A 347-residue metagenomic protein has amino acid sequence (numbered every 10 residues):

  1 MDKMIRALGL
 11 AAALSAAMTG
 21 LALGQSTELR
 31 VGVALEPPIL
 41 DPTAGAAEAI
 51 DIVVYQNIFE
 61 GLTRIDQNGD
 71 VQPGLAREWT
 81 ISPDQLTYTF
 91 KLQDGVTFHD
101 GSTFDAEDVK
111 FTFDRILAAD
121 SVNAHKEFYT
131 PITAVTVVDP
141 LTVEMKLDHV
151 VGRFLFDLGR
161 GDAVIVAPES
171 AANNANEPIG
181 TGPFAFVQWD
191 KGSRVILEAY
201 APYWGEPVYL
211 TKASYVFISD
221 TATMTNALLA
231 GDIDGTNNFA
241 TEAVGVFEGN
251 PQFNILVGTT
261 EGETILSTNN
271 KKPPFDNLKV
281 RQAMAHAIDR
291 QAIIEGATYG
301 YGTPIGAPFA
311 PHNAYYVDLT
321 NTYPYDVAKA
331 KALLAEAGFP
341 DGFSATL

Functional and structural regions predicted by a protein language model:
T19-G24: Sec/Tat signal peptide C-region and signal peptidase I cleavage site
T27-E36, R77, T87-F90, V109-T112 (+5 more regions): Short, well-ordered beta-strand elements
G32-P83, D114, I179-T181: N-terminal lobe/hinge region of extracytoplasmic solute-binding protein
R77-V122, V138, E144, A227 (+1 more regions): Aromatic- and charge-enriched surface segment that lines or borders ligand/interaction sites
K91, H125-A167: Surface-exposed binding/hinge segments that line and control ligand-binding clefts or catalytic entry sites
A134-T136, V187-E198, S214-K272, E295: Extracellular/periplasmic solute-recognition and catalytic clefts
V150, F156-K212, D220-A222, V327-A328 (+1 more regions): Gly/Pro-rich hinge or "lid" segments in bacterial periplasmic/extracellular proteins
A199, D276-L347: Append "and occasionally in soluble cytosolic enzymes with long acidic Gly/Pro-rich linkers
